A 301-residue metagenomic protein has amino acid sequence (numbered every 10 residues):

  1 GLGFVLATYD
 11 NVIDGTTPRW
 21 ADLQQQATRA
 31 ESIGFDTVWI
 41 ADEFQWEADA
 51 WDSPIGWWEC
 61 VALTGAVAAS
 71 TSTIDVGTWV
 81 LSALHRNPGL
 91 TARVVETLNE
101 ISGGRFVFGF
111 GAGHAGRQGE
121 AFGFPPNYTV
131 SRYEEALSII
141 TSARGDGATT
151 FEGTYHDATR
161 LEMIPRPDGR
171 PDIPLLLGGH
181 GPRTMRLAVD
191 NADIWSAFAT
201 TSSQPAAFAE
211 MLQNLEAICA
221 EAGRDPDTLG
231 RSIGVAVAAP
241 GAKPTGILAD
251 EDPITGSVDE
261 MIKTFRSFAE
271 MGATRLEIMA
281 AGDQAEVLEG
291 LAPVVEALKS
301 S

Functional and structural regions predicted by a protein language model:
G1-S70, I173, M279-E289: N-terminal beta1-alpha1-beta2 module of alpha/beta enzyme domains
L2-L6, V38-I40, D75-T78, F106-F110 (+4 more regions): Hydrophobic faces of well-ordered beta-strands that scaffold small-molecule active sites in alpha/beta enzyme cores
L6, D36, P126-E162, R166 (+1 more regions): An alpha-helical appendage that flanks or caps ligand/catalytic pockets
L6-A21, W79-G89, G169-H180, T245-D259: Active-site mouth loops of central-metabolism enzymes
A7-Y9, E43, L81-A83, G111-A115 (+4 more regions): Active-site beta-loop-alpha junctions enriched in small/polar residues
T28-E31, N99, R266-G272: Non-catalytic positions within long, well-ordered alpha-helices that form the structural scaffold/packing of enzyme
S32-F35, G103, A192-D193, A273: A structural motif
W46-W51, L84-N191, A209-T228: Internal, glycine-rich beta/alpha segment that forms the wall or movable "lid" of small-molecule/cofactor binding
